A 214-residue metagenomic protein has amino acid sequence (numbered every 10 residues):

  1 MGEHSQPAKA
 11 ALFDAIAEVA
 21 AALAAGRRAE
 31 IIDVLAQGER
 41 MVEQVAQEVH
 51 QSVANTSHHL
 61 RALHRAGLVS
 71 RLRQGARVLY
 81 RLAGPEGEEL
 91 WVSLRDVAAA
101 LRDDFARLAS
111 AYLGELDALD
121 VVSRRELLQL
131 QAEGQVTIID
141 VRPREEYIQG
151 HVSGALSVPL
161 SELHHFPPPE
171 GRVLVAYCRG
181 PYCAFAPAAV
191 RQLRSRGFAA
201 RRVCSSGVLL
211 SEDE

Functional and structural regions predicted by a protein language model:
G2-D14, E89-D140: Amphipathic alpha-helical dimerization/coiled-coil segments that flank or bridge DNA-binding/regulatory modules
A15-S52, V78-E86: N-terminal helix-turn-helix DNA-binding core of bacterial DNA-binding proteins
Q47, H64-R65: Alpha-helical residues within the helix-turn-helix
L60-R61: Short, hydrophobic-biased segments on the C-terminal half of alpha helices that form "recognition helices"
R65-Q74, R81: Beta-hairpin "wing" of winged helix-turn-helix
L68, P168-S211: Catalytic cysteine-centered active loop of the rhodanese-like fold, especially the PTP/DSP P-loop
R125-A188: Positively charged, proline/Ser/Thr-rich regional signature most characteristic of the Rhodanese/CDC25-like
